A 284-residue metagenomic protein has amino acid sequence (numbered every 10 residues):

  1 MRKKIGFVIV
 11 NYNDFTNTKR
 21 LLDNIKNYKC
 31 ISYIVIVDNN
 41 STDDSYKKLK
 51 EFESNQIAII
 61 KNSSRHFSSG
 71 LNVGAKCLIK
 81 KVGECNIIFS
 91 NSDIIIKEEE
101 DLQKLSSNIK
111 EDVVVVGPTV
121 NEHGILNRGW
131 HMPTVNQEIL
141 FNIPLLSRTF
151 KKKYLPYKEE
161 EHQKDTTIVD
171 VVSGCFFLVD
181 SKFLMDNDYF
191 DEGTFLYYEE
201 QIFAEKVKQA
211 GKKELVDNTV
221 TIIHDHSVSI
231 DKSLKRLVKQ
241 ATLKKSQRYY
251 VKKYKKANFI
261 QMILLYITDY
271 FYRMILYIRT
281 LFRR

Functional and structural regions predicted by a protein language model:
D14-N27: Short, well-formed alpha-helical segments that are part of the catalytic scaffolds of diverse glycosyltransferases
D38-K47: A conserved acidic beta->alpha catalytic loop
N62-K80: Glycine-rich, basic loop-to-helix element that forms the pyrophosphate-binding segment of sugar-nucleotide handling
G83-I95: Short beta-strand-to-loop acidic/aromatic patch adjacent to the donor-nucleotide binding site
I95-H131: Conserved donor NDP-sugar-binding/catalytic core segment of glycosyltransferases
V135-V169: Short, flexible, basic/aromatic active-site loop/helix in glycosyltransferases
H162-K164, D170-T221: A short, conserved alpha-helix in the catalytic core of glycosyltransferases
E205-R283: Active-site-adjacent helix/loop segment of glycosyltransferases that harbors family-specific signature motifs
